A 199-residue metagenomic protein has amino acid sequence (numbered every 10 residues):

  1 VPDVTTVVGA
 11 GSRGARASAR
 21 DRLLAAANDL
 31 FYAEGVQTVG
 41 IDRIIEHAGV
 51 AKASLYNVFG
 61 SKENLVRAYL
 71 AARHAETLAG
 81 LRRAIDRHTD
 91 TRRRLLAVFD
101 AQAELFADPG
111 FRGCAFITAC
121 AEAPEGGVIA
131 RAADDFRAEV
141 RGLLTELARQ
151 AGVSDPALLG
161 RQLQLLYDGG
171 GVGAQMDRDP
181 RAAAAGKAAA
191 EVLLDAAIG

Functional and structural regions predicted by a protein language model:
V1-S18, I198-G199: N-terminal intrinsically disordered/low-complexity leader segments
R22, A26, L30-N64, A68: Helix-turn-helix
N28, D42, C114, T118 (+1 more regions): Conserved acidic functional residues
A68, A79-G110, G160-L163: Hydrophobic alpha-helical connector segments
A71-T77: Short, basic, alpha-helical segments at the C-terminal edge of helix-turn-helix-like DNA-binding modules
L78, R93-L96, G126-Q150, R161 (+2 more regions): Amphipathic alpha-helical packing segments from all-alpha helical-bundle domains
L105, E122-E125, Q164-R181, L193-G199: Amphipathic C-terminal alpha-helical segment
F106-V128: Amphipathic alpha-helical segments used for helix-helix packing
